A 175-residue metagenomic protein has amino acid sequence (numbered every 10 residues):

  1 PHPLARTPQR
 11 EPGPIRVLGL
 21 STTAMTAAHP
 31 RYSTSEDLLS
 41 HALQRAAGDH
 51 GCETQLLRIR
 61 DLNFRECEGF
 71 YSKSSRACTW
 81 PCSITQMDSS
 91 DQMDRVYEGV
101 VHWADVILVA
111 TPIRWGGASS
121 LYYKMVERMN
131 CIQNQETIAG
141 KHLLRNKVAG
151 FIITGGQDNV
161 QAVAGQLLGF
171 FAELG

Functional and structural regions predicted by a protein language model:
P1-I138: N-terminal beta1-alpha1-beta2 submodule of the flavodoxin-like/Rossmannoid cofactor-binding fold
S120-L121, Q135-G175: Short, glycine-/small-residue-rich phosphate/pyrophosphate-handling segment
